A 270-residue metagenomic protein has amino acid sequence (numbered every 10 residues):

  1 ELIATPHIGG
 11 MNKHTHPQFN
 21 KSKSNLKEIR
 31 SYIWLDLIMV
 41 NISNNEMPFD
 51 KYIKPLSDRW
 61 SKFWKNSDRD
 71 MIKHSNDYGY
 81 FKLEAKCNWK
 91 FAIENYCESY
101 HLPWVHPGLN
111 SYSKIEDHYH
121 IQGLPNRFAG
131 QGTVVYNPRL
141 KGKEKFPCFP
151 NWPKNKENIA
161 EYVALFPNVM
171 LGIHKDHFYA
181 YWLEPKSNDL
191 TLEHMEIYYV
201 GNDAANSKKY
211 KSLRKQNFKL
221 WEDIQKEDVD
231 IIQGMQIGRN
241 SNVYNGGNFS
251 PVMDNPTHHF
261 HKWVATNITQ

Functional and structural regions predicted by a protein language model:
E1-N25: Long, hydrophobic, well-ordered secondary-structure blocks that form the structural core and pocket-lining surfaces
I29-I33, L37-Q270: C-terminal catalytic domain of Rieske-type non-heme iron oxygenases
